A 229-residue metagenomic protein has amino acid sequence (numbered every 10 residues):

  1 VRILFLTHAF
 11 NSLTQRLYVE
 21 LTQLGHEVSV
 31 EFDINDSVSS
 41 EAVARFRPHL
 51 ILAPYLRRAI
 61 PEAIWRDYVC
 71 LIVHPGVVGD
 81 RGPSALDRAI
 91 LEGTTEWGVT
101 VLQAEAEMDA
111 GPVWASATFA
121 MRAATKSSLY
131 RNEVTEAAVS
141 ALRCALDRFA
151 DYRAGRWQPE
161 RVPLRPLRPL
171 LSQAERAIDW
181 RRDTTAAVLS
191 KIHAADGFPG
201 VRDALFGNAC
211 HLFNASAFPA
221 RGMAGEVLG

Functional and structural regions predicted by a protein language model:
V1-V19: N-terminal beta1-alpha1 ligand-phosphate binding loop
R2-F5, L24-F46, I51-G76: Internal alpha/beta domain cores that form substrate/cofactor-binding pockets in large enzymes and binding proteins
L4, P54-L167, S172-E175: Donor/substrate-binding cores of folate-linked one-carbon enzymes
A9-N11, D33-S37, P54-R58, P83 (+2 more regions): Short beta->alpha connector loops
E20, A141-A145, A187: Amphipathic alpha-helical segments that form well-ordered structural scaffolds and often line/cohere around active
F32-I34, L102, W157-Q158, F198-F206: A short, aromatic/hydrophobic, helix- or strand-capping loop or linear motif that either lines the entrance/gate
V43-R47, R88-A89, V227: Short, surface-exposed amphipathic charged segments that create phosphate/polyanion-binding patches used for binding
R161-G229: Internal anion-binding site segments
